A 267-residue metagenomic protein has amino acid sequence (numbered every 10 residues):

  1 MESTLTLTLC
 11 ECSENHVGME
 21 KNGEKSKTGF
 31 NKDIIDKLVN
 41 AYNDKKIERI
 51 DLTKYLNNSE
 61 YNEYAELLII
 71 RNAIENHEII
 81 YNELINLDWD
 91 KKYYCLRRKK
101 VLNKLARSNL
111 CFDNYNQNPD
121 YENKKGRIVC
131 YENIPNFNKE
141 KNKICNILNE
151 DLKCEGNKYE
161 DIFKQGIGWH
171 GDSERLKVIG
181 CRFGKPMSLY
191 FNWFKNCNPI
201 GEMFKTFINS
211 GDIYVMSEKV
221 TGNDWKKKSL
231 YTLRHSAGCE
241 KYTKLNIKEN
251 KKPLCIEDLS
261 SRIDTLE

Functional and structural regions predicted by a protein language model:
M1-E267: Non-heme Fe(II) oxygenase metal-center motifs and adjacent flexible, charged/small-residue loops
